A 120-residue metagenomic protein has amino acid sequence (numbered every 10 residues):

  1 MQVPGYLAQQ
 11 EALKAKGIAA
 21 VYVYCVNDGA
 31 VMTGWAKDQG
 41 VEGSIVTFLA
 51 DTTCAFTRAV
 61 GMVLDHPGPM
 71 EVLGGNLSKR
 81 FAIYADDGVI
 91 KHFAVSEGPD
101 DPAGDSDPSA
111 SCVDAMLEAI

Functional and structural regions predicted by a protein language model:
M1-I120: Chalcogenol-based redox active-site neighborhoods
